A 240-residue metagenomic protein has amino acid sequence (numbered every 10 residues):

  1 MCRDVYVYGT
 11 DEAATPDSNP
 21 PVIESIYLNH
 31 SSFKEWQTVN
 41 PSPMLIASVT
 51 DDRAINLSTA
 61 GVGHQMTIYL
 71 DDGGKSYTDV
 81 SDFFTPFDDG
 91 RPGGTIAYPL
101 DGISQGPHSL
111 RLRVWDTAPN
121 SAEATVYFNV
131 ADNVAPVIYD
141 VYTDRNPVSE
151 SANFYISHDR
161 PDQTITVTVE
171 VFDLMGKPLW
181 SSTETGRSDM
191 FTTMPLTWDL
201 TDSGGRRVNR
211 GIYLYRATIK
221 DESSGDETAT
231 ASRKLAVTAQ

Functional and structural regions predicted by a protein language model:
Y8-P43, T50, A131-P147: Short, compositionally biased P/S/T/A/G/V-rich stretches that sit at domain boundaries
Y27-S32, I46-D132, P178, G186-F191: Long, low-complexity serine/threonine/glycine- and acidic-rich segments characteristic of extracellular
M44, P107-R111, N153, T166 (+1 more regions): Short, conserved beta-strand segments of beta-strand-rich sandwich/propeller modules, principally
D51, V114-A118, D173, D202 (+1 more regions): Surface-exposed loop/turn motifs at beta-strand-loop junctions within extracellular Ig-like and Fibronectin type III
L100, S104-Q105, T185-S224: Short, surface-exposed loop/turn motifs with a glycine/proline- and acidic-biased composition
A124-Y127, A131-Y142, S151, R206 (+1 more regions): C-terminal tail/sorting-segment detector
V134-D173, P195, S223-G225: Glycine-centered coil/turn sites that cap beta-strands in beta-rich domains
V171-L179, Y213-Y215: Short, glycine-anchored, charge-dense loop/turn motifs used at functional sites
